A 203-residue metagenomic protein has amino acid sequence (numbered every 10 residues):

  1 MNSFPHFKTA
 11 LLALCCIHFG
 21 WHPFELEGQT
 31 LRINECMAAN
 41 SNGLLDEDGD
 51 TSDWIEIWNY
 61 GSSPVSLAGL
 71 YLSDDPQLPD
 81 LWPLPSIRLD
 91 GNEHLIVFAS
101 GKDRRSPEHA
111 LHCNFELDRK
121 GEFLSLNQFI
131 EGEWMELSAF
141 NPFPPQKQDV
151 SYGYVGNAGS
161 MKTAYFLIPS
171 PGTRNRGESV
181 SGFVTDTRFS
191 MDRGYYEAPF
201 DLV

Functional and structural regions predicted by a protein language model:
M1-L11, W21: Bacterial N-terminal signal peptides that target proteins for export
P5, I17, L81, E93 (+4 more regions): Intrinsically disordered, low-complexity N-terminal regions enriched in serine/proline/glycine with scattered basic
H6, T30-I33, L70, G172-R174 (+1 more regions): Intrinsically disordered, low-complexity sequence elements enriched in Ser/Thr/Gly/Pro
L12-C16: Hydrophobic helical h-region of N-terminal Sec-dependent signal peptides in bacterial secretory/periplasmic proteins
I17-E25: C-terminal segment of classical bacterial N-terminal signal peptides
L26-M161: Activation on beta-sandwich/Ig-like modules and their edge loops
S73-D74, V97, N141, A158-V203: Low-complexity, disordered linker/stalk regions enriched in Pro/Thr/Ser/Gly
